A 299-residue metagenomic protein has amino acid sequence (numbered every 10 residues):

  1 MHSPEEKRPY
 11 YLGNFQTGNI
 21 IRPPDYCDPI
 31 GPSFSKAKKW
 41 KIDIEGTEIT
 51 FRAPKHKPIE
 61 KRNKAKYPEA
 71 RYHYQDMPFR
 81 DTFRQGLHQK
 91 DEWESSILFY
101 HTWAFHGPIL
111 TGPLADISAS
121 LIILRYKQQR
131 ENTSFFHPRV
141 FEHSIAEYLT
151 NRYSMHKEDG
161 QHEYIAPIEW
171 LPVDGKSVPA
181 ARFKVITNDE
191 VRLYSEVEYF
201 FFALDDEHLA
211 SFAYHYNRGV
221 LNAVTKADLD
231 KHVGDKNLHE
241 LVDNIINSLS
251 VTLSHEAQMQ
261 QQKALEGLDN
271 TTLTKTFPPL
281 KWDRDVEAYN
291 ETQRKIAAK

Functional and structural regions predicted by a protein language model:
M1-E198, Y214-K299: N-terminal targeting sequences that direct proteins away from the cytosol to non-cytosolic compartments
E198-D206: A short, hydrophobic, proline-anchored segment that marks a local hinge/packing element in signaling and regulatory
D206-H208, D243: A short, structural micro-pattern
L209-A213: Short hydrophobic beta-strand segments that form the core of ligand-binding sensory/regulatory domains
